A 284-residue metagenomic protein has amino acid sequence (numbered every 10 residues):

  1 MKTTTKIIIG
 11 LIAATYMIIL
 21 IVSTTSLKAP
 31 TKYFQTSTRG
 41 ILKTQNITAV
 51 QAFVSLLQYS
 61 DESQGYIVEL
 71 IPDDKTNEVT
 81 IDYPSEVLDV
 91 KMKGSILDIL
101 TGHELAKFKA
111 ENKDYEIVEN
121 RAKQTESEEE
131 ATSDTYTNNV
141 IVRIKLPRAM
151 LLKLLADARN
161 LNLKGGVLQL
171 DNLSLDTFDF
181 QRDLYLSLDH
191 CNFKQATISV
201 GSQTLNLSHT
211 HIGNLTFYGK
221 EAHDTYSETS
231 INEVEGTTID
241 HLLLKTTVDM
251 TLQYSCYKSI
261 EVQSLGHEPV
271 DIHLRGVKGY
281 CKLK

Functional and structural regions predicted by a protein language model:
M1-T3: N-terminal Lys/Arg-rich, disordered targeting/topogenic segments
T5-T24: Hydrophobic membrane-insertion alpha-helices, especially the h-region of bacterial N-terminal signal peptides
T15, E104, E111-K113, V200 (+1 more regions): General "foldedness" signal
T24-N172, Y185, H273: Short linear S-[DN]-x-LW-Φ motif typified by the pepsin-like aspartic protease active-site region
T48-L70, N139-K284: Extended, compositionally simple hydrophobic/Ser/Thr-rich segments that build repetitive fibrous architectures
